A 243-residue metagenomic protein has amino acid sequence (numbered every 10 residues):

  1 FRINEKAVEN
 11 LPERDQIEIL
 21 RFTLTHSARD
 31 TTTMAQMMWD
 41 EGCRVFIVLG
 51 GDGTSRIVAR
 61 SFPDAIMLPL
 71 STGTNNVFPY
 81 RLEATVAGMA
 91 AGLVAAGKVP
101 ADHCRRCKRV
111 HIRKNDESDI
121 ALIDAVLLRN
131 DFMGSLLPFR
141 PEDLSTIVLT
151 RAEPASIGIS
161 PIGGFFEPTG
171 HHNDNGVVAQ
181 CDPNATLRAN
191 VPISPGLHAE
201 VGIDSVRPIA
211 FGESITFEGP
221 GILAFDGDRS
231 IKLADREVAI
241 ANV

Functional and structural regions predicted by a protein language model:
F1, E5-K6, T32-T33, C181-V243: ATP/nucleoside-binding phosphotransfer catalytic cores, i.e., glycine-rich phosphate-binding loops
F1-V45, R60: ATP/NTP phosphate-donor binding region
V8-N10, F62-D64, V126-L128, E142-D143 (+1 more regions): Short, solvent-exposed amphipathic alpha-helical segments in soluble enzyme and RNA/protein-processing domains
T23, R113-N115, E218, N242: A structural detector for beta-sheet-dominated domains
R29-R109, R113, D119-A121: Active-site histidine-anchored catalytic micro-motif
V77-F78, A121, S135-L136, F225-D226: Short helix/loop capping segments that flank catalytic or ligand/cofactor-binding pockets
V99-I203, F211-E213: ATP/pyrophosphate-binding catalytic subdomain of soluble kinases
